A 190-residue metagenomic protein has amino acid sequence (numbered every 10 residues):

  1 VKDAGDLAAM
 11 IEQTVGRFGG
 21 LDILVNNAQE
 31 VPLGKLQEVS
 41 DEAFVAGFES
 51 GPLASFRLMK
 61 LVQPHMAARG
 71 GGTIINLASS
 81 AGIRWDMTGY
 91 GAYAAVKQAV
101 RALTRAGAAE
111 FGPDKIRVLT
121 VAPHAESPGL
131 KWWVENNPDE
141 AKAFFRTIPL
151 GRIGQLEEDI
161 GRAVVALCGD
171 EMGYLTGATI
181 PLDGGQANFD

Functional and structural regions predicted by a protein language model:
N27-P32, G185: Conserved NAD(P)H cofactor-binding loop of Rossmann-fold oxidoreductase domains
K35-L36, A43-F48, F144: Substrate-binding pocket helix/loop in short-chain dehydrogenase/reductase
P64, A109-E110, G173: Alpha-helical segment proximal to the catalytic Tyr-Lys
I75-A99, T104-R105, A109-P113, A125-E126: Catalytic loop of short-chain dehydrogenase/reductase
R84, T176-D190: Short C-terminal tail/terminal secondary-structure segment of NAD(P)H-dependent dehydrogenase/reductase domains
G112-R117, L175-G177: Short, small/polar-rich loop/turn modules that mediate ligand/substrate recognition or access, typified
D139-E158: Catalytic Tyr-x(3-8)-Lys segment
